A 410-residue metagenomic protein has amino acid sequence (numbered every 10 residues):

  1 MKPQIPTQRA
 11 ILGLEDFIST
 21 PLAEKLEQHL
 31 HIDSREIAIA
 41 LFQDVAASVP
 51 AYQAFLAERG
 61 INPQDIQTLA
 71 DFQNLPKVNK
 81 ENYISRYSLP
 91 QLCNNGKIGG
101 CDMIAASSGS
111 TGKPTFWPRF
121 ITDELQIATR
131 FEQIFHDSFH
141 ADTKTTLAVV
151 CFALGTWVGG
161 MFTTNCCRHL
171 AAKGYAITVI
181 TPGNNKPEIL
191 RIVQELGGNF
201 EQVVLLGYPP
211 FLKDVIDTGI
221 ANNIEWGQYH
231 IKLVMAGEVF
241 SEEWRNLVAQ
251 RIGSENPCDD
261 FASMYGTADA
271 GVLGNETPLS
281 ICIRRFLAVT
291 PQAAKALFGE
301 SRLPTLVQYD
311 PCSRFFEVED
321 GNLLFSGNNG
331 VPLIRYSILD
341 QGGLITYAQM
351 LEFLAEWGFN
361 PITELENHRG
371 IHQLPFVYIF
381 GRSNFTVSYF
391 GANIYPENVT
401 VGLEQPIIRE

Functional and structural regions predicted by a protein language model:
M1-E36, A40-Q43, K173-E410: Active-site glycine/GP-rich loop and adjacent strand/helix microenvironment that borders small-molecule binding pockets
M1-T146, V150, N199: Nucleotide 5′-phosphate-binding alpha/beta core
P118-E124, F162-C166, V248: "Short basic amphipathic alpha-helical interaction patches in structured regions
F152-T156: Conserved AMP-binding
G159-G160, R335: Alpha-helix N-cap/helix-start motif
G160-G174: Conserved short alpha-helical elements in the N-terminal third of ANL/AMP-binding
